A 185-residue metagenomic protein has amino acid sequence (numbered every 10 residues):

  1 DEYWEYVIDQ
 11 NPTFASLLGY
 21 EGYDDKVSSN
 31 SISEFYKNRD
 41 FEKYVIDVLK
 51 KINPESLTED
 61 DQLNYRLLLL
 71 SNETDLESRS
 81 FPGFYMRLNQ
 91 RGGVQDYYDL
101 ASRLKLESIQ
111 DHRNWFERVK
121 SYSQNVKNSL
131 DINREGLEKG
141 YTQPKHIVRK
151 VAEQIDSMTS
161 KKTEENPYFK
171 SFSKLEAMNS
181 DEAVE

Functional and structural regions predicted by a protein language model:
D1-E185: N-terminal maturation segment of proteins
